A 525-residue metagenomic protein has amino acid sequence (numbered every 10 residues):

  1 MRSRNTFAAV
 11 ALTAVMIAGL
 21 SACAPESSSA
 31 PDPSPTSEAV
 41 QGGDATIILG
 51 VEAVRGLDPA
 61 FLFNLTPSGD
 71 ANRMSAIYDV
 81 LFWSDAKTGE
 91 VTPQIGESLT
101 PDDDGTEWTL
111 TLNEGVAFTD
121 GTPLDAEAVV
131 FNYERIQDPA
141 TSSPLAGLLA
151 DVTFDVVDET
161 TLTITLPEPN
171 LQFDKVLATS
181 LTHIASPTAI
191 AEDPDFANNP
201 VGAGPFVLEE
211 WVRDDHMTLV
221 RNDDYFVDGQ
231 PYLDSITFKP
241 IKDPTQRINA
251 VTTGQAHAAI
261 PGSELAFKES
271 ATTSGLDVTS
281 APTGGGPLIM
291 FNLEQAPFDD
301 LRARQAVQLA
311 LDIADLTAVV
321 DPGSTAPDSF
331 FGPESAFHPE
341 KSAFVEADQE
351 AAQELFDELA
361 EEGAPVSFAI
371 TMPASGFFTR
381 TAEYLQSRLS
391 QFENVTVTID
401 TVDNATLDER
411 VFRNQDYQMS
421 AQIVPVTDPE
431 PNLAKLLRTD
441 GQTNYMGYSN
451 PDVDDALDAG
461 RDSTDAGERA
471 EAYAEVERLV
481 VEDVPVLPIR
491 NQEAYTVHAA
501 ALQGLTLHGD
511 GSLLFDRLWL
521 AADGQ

Functional and structural regions predicted by a protein language model:
G50-P101, V201: N-terminal lobe/hinge region of extracytoplasmic solute-binding protein
E107, T111, L145-T188, E210: Surface-exposed binding/hinge segments that line and control ligand-binding clefts or catalytic entry sites
A178-Q230, S235: Gly/Pro-rich hinge or "lid" segments in bacterial periplasmic/extracellular proteins
D224-E269: Ligand-site clamp/hinge motif
S270, E294-E334, R380-T381, V480-P485: Periplasmic-binding protein-like
P322-E358, S375-R380: Structural transition elements
T396-T401, A405-L407, K435-A500, G524-Q525: Extracytoplasmic/peripheral linker and loop segments enriched in polar/acidic and small residues with frequent Thr/Pro
T496-Q525: Long beta-strand-rich cores associated with HINT superfamily self-processing modules
